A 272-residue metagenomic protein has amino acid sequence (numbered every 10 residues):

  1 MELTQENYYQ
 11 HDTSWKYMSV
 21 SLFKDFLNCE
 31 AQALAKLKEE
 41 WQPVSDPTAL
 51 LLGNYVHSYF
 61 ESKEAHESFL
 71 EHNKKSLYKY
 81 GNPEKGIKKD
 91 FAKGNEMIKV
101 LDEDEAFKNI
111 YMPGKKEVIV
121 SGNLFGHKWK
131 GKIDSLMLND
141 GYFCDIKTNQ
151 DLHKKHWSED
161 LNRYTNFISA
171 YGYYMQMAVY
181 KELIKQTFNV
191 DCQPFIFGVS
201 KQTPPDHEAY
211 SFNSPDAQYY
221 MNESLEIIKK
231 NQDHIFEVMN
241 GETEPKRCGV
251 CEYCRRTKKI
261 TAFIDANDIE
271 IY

Functional and structural regions predicted by a protein language model:
M1-I133, G249-E252: Metal-dependent nuclease catalytic cores that hydrolyze phosphodiester bonds in DNA/RNA, characterized by
Q42-S45, P83-G86, W157-Y171, N213-A217: Short histidine-centered catalytic/ligand-binding loop motif
F60-E64, T148-D151, K185-F188, F236: Hydrophobic/aromatic-lined pockets within catalytic cores
A106-M112, M137-D145, I184-C192: Secondary-structure boundary elements
I119-S121, D140, K147-D151, V199-Q202: Histidine- and/or cysteine-centered catalytic micro-motif in compact active-site loops
G126-K130, M137, G141, D191 (+1 more regions): Coil-to-beta-strand transition motifs
G131-R163: Conserved catalytic cores of phosphodiester-cleaving nucleases, focusing on short active-site segments
F167-Y174, V179-Y272: Metal-dependent nuclease catalytic regions and adjoining charged, substrate-binding loops involved in nucleic-acid end
